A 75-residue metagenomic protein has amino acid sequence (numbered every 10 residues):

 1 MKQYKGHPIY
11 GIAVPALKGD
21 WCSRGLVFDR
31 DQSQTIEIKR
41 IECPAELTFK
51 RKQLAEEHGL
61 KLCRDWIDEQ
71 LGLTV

Functional and structural regions predicted by a protein language model:
M1-S33: N-terminal segment of the canonical double-stranded RNA-binding domain
K2-K5, K18, K39, K50-K52 (+1 more regions): Context-gated lysine
Y10-G11, I38-K39, A55-E56: Alpha-helical interaction segments
Q32-R40: Short acidic, glycine/tyrosine-flanked loop/strand segments centered on an H-E-D-like triad
E42-V75: Acidic, low-complexity intrinsically disordered segments
